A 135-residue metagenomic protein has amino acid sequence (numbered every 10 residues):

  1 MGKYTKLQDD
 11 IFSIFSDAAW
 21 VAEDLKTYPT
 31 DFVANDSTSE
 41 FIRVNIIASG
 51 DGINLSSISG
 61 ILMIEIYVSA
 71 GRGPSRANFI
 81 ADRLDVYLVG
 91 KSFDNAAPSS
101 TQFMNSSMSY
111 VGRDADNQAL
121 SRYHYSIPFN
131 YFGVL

Functional and structural regions predicted by a protein language model:
M1-N54, V86-Y87, K91-Q102: Small/polar-rich, solvent-exposed N-terminal microdomains that initiate assembly or binding
V44-S49, M104-D116: Short amphipathic beta-strand and strand-loop transition segments with alternating hydrophobic
D51-S57, D114-L120: Short, solvent-exposed beta-strand/turn "edge" segments of beta-rich domains on protein surfaces
S56-R72, S121-Y131: Oligomerization/assembly interface segments of phage tail-like spikes and tubes
S69-S92: Mid-chain, well-packed structural core segment of small domains
A96-S106, N117-S126: Amphipathic alpha-helical binding modules
G133-L135: Short acidic DE-rich linear segments
